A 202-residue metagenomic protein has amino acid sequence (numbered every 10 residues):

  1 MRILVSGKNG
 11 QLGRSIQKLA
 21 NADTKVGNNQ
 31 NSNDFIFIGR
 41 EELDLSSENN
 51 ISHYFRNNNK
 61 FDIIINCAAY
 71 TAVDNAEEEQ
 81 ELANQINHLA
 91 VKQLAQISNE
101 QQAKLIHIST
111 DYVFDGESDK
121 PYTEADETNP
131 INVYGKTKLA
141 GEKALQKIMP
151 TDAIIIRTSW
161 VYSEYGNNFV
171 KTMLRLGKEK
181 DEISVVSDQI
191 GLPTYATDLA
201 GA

Functional and structural regions predicted by a protein language model:
R2-D23: N-terminal Rossmann NAD(P)H-binding glycine-rich loop of SDR-like oxidoreductase domains
S6, I38, I64-A68, L105-T110 (+2 more regions): SDR active-site strand-loop-helix element
K25-H53: Adenosine-cofactor binding site in Rossmann-like domains, unifying the SAM/SAH pocket of S-adenosylmethionine-dependent
E48-I86, I97-N99: NAD(P)H-binding glycine-rich loop region in Rossmannoid oxidoreductase-like domains and their noncatalytic homologs
E78, Q85, L89-Q93, V113-I156 (+1 more regions): Catalytic helix-loop patch of NAD(P)-dependent Rossmann-fold dehydrogenases
E100-K104, P150-T151: A short helix->loop->beta-strand "cap" motif at the edges of active sites that frequently abuts
K143-P193, T197-D198: NAD(P)-dependent short-chain dehydrogenase/reductase
